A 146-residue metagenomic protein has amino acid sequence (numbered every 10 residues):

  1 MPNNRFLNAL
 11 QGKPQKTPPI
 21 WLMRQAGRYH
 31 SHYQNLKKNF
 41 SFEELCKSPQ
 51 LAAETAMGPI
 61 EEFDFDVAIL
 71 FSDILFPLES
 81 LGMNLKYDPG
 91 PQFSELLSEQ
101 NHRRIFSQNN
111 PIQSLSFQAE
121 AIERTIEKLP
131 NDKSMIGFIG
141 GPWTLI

Functional and structural regions predicted by a protein language model:
M1-Y87: N-terminal basic, low-complexity leaders that serve as flexible interaction/assembly modules and, when applicable, as
S31, S41, S48, S72 (+6 more regions): Generic serine detector
F63-D66, A121-S134: A structural motif corresponding to the C-terminal end of an alpha-helix and its immediate exit/capping segment
G82-L85, P89, I126-L129, I139: Generic hydrophobic/packing signal
G90-K128: A gly/proline- and charged-residue-enriched helix-loop-helix capping module
M135-P142: Conserved alpha/beta-domain cores
T144-I146: Short, intrinsically disordered, charge-balanced linker/junction segments flanking boundaries in proteins
